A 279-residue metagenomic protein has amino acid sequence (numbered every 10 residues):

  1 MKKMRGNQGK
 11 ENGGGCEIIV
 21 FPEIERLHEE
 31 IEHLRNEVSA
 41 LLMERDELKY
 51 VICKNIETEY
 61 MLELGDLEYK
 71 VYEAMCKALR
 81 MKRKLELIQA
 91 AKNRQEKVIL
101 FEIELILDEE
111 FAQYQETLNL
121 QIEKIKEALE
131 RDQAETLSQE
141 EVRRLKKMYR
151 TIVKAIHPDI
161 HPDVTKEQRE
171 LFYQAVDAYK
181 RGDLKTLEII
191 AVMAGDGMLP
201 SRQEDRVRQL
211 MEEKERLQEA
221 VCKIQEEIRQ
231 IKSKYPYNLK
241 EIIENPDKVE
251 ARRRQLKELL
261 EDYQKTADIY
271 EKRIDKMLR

Functional and structural regions predicted by a protein language model:
M1-L137, Y179-R279: Short "pre-J" leader segments immediately N-terminal to J/J-like domains in DnaJ-family and J-like proteins
N36, E140, D163: Short, surface-exposed alpha-helical recognition segments that flank or form part of ligand/macromolecule-binding
L118, V142-L145, Q168: Generic alpha-helical segment signature
E130-Q133, K147-K166: The canonical J-domain HPD catalytic loop and its flanking helix-turn segment that engages Hsp70 and stimulates ATP
L137-T151, L184-L187: Internal alpha/beta domain cores that form substrate/cofactor-binding pockets in large enzymes and binding proteins
H161-L184: Chromatin/DNA-recognition segments of nuclear transcriptional regulators
